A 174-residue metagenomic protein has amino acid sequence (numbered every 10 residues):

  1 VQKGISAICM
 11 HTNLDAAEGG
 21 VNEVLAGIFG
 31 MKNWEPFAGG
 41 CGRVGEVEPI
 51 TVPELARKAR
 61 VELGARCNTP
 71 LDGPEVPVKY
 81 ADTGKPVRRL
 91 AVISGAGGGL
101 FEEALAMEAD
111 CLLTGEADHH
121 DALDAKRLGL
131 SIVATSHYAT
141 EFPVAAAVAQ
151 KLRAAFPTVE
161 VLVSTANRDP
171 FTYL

Functional and structural regions predicted by a protein language model:
V1-L174: Hydrophobic structural segments
